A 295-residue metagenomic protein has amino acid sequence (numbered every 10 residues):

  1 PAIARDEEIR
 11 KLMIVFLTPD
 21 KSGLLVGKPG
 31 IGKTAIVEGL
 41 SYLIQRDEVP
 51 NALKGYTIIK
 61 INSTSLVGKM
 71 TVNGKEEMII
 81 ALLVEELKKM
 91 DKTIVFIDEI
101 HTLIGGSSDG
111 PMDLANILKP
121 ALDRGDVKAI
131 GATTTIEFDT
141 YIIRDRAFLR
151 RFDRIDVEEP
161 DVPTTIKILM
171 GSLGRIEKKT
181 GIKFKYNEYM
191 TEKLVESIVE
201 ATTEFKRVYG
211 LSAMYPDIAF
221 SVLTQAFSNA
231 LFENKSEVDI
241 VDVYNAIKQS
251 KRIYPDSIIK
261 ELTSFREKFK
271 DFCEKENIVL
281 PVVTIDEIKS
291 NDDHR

Functional and structural regions predicted by a protein language model:
P1-R295: AAA+ P-loop NTPase nucleotide-binding core of proteostasis motors
